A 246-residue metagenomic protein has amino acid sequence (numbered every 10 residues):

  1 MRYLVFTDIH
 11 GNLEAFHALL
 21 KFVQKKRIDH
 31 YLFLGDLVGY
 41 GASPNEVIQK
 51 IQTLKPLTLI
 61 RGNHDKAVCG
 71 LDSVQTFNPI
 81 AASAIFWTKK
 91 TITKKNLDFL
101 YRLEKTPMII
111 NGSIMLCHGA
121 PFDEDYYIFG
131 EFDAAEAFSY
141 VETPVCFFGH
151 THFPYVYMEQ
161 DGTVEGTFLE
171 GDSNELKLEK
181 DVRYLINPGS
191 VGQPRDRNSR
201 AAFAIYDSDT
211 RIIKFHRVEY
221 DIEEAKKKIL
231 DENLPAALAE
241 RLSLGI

Functional and structural regions predicted by a protein language model:
M1-L4, M108-M115, E179-Y184: Beta-strand-turn-beta hairpins that frame and shape the catalytic cleft of phosphate-ester-processing enzymes
M1-L57: N-terminal active-site segment of His-dependent metallophosphoesterases
F6-T7, Y31-D36, T58-N63, V145-H150 (+1 more regions): Active-site neighborhood of phospho(di)ester-bond hydrolases with catalytic His/Asp-centered motifs
H10-A15, G39-G41, D65-C69, M108-I109 (+3 more regions): Active-site environment of divalent metal-dependent phosphoester hydrolases
L54-C117, F122-E142: Active-site neighborhood of divalent metal-dependent phosphoester bond hydrolases
G70-D72, Y127, Y157-Q160, K226-K228: Short, well-ordered secondary-structure micro-motifs
E131-L176, D181-L185: Anionic-ligand binding region
D161-I246: Acidic, His/Gly-rich catalytic cores of divalent-metal-dependent hydrolytic chemistry
